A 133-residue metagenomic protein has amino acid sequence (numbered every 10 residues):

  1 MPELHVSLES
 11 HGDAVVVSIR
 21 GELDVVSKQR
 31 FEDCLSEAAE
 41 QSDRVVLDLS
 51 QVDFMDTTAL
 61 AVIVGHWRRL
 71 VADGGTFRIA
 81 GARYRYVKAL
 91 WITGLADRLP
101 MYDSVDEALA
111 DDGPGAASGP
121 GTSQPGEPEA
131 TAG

Functional and structural regions predicted by a protein language model:
M1, A110-G133: Intrinsically disordered or compositionally simple regulatory linkers and C-terminal tails in signal-transduction
P2-D33: STAS-typified acidic loop motif
H11-G12, S50, D106: Conserved catalytic submotifs in the C-terminal HATPase_c
V25-L99: Amphipathic alpha-helical interaction surfaces in cytosolic regulatory modules
Q29, D106-E107: Acidic phosphotransfer microenvironment of two-component signaling modules
P100-S104: Short acidic-hydrophobic, aromatic-tinged amphipathic segments that line or gate anion-handling sites
